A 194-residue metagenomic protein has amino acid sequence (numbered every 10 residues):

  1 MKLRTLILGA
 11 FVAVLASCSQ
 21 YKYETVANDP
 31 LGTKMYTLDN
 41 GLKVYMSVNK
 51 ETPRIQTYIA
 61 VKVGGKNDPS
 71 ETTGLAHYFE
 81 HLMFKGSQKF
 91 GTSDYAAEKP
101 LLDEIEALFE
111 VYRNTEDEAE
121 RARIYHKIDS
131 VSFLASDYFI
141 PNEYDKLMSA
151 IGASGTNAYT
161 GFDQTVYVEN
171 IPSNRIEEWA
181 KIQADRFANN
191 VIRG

Functional and structural regions predicted by a protein language model:
L3-V14: Sec-dependent N-terminal signal peptides
T5, C18-F139, V166-I192: His/Glu-rich zincin catalytic helix
I7, P30, A150-A153: Intrinsically disordered, low-complexity segments enriched in small/polar residues
V48, I151-G161: Catalytic zinc-binding patch centered on the HExxH motif and its immediate surroundings that defines zinc-dependent
Y58, L102, K146-L147, A153-S154: Short leucine-rich amphipathic alpha-helices used at interfaces
S136-G152: Alpha-helix-centered segments that form part of catalytic cores
